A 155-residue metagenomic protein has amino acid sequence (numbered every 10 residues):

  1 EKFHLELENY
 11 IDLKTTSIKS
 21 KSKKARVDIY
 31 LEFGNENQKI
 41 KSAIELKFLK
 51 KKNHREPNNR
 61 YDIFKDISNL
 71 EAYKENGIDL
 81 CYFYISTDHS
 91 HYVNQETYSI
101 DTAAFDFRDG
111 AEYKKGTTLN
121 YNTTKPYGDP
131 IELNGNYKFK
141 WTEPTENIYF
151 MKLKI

Functional and structural regions predicted by a protein language model:
E1-K23, D28-Y30: A short acidic/basic microdomain associated with nuclease active sites
K24, Q38, E143-T145: A generic fold-level signal
I29-L31, I40-N53: Conserved catalytic cores of phosphodiester-cleaving nucleases, focusing on short active-site segments
L49-N69, Y73-K74: Mg2+/Mn2+-dependent nuclease catalytic core
N53-Y61, V93-A103: Short, flexible/disordered intra-domain loops and linkers
K74-D101: Nucleic-acid nuclease catalytic cores
E96-I155: Non-catalytic C-terminal interaction segments of nucleic acid-processing enzymes
